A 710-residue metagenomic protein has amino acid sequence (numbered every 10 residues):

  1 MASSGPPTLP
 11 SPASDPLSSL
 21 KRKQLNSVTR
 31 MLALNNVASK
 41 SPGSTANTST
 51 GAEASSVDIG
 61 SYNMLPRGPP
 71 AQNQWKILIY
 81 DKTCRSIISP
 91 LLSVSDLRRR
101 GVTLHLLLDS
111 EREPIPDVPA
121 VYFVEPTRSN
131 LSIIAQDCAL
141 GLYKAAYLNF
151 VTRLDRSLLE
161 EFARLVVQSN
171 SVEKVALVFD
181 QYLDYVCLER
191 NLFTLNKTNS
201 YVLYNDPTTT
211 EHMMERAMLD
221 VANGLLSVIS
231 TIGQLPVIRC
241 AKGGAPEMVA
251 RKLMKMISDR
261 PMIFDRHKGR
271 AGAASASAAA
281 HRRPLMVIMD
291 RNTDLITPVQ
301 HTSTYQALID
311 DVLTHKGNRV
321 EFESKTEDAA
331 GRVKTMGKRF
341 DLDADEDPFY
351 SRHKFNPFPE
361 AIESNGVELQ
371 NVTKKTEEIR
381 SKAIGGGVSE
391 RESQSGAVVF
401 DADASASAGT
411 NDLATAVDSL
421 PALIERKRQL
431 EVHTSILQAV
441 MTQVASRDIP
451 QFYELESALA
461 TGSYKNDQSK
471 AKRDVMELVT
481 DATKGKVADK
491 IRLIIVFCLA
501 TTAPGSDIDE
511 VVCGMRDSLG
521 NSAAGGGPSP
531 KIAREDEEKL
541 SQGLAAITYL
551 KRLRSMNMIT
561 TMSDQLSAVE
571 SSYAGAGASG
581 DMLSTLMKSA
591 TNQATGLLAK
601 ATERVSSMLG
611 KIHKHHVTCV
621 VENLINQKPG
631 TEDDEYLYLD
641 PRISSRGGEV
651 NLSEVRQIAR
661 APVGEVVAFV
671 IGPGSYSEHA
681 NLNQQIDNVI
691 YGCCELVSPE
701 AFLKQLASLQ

Functional and structural regions predicted by a protein language model:
A2-Q710: Extended, well-folded catalytic/binding cores that form a central cleft or groove in large enzyme and scaffold domains
